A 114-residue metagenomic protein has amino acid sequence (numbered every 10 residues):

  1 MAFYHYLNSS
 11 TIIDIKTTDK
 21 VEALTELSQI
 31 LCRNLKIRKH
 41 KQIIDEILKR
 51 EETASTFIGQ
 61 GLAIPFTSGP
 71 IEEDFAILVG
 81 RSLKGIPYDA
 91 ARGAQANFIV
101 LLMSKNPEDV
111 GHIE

Functional and structural regions predicted by a protein language model:
M1-E114: Cytosolic covalent-transfer regions centered on His/Cys nucleophiles that carry phosphoryl or persulfide groups
